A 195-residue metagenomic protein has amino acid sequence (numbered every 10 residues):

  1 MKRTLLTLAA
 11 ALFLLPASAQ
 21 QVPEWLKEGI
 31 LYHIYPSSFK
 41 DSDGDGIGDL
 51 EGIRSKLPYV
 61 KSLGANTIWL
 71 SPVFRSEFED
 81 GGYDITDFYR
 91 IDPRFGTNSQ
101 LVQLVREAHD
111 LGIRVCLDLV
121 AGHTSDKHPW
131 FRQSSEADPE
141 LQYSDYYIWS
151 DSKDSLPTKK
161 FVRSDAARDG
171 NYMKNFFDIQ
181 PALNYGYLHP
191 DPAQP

Functional and structural regions predicted by a protein language model:
M1-T4: Positively charged n-region of N-terminal signal peptides that target proteins for export
T7-P16: Bacterial N-terminal signal peptides
Q21-D43, R54-S55, K61: Mature N-terminal segment immediately following signal peptide/propeptide cleavage in secreted/periplasmic
V22-I30, D126-P195: Alpha-amylase-like alpha-glycosidases and glucanotransferases acting on alpha-linked glucans and related
G29-H33, T67, G112-C116: Structural preference for beta-strand elements that scaffold enzyme active sites
Y35-L50, G82-N98, D178-P195: The substrate-binding groove and active-site-proximal loops of carbohydrate-active enzymes, especially glycoside
D41, K61-Q103, I113, A121 (+1 more regions): Aromatic-lined carbohydrate-binding/catalytic grooves of carbohydrate-active enzymes
L104-E136, I148: Hydrophobic or amphipathic alpha-helical targeting/insertion segments
